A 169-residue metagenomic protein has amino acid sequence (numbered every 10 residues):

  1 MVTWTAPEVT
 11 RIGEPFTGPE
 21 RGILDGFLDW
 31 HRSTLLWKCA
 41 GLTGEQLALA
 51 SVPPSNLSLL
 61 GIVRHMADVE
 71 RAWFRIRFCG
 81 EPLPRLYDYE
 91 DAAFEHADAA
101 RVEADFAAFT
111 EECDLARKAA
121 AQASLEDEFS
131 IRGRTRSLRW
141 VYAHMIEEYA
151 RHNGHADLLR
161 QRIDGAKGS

Functional and structural regions predicted by a protein language model:
M1-G13, R21-D91, I131-S169: Short, contiguous alpha-helical
P19-L24, A99-E103: Active-site rim elements
A92-F129, R139-M145: Acidic/histidine-rich alpha-helical segments that form the ligand environment of transition-metal centers
